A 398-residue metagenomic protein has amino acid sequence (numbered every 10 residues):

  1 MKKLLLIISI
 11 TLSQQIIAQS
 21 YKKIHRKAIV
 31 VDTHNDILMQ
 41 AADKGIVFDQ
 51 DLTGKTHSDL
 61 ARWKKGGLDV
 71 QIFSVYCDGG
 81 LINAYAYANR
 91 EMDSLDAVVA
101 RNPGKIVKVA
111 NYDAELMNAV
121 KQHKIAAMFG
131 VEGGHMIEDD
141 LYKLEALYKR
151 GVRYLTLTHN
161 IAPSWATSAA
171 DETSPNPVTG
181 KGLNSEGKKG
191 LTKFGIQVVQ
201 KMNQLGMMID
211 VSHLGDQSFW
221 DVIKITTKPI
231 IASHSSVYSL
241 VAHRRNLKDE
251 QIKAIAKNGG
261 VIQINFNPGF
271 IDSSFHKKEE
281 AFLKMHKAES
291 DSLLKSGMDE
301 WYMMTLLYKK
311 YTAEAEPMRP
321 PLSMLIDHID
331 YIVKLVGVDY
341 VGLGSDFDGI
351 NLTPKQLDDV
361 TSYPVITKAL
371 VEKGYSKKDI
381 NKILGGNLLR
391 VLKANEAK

Functional and structural regions predicted by a protein language model:
M1-K23: Bacterial Sec-dependent N-terminal signal peptides
L5, Y142, Q197: Active-site phosphate/pyrophosphate-handling residues
I7-I8, M39, S239: Intrinsically disordered, low-complexity segments enriched in polar/charged small residues
L12-S13, K44, W220, R244: Alpha-helical transmembrane segments and their juxtamembrane interfaces
Q14, I29, H57, K228-P229: Generic signature of intrinsically disordered, low-complexity, basic-rich segments and short cationic peptides
Q19-S185, A242-K398: N-terminal hydrophobic targeting/anchoring segments and the immediately downstream early-domain regions of hydrolases
R150-I231, S236-R245: Divalent metal-binding pocket/active-site signature
